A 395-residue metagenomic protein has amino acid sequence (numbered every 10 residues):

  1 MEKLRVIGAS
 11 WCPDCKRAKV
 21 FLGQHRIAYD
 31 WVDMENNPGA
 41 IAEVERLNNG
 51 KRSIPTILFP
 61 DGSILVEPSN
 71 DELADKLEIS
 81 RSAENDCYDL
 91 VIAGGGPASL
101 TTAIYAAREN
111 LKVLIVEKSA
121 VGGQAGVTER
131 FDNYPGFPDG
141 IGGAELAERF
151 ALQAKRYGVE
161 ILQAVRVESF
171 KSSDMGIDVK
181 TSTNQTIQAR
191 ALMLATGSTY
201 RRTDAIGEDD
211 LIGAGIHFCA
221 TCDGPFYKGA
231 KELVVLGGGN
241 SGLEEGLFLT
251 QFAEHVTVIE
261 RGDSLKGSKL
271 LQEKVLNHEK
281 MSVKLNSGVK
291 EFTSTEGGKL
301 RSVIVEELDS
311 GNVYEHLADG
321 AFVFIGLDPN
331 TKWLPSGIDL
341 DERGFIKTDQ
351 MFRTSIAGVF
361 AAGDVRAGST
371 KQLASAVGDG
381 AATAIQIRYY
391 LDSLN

Functional and structural regions predicted by a protein language model:
M1-K3, C87-D89, A164, G229-K231 (+3 more regions): Phosphate-coordination loops involved in phosphoryl transfer and adenosine-cofactor binding
E2-P13, R17-N36, V91-Y157, L243-K269 (+2 more regions): Beta1-alpha1 glycine-rich phosphate/pyrophosphate-binding loop at the start of Rossmann-like nucleotide-binding domains
L47-L58, P68: Structural micro-motif
F59-A83: Non-catalytic, surface beta->alpha helical segment in thiol-disulfide oxidoreductase systems
P60, G94, A195-T196, R202-D204 (+4 more regions): Short, well-ordered coil/turn residues at beta-beta hairpins and beta-strand->alpha-helix junctions within
E78, C87-Y88, S198-F252, K347-D349: Glycine-rich dinucleotide-binding loop and its adjacent helix/turn
A147-A189, L194-T196, T250-T348, Y389-N395: A Rossmann-like FAD-binding core segment of flavoenzymes
D204, D210-Y227, V323-S375, D379 (+1 more regions): FAD-site-proximal beta/loop scaffold in flavoenzymes
